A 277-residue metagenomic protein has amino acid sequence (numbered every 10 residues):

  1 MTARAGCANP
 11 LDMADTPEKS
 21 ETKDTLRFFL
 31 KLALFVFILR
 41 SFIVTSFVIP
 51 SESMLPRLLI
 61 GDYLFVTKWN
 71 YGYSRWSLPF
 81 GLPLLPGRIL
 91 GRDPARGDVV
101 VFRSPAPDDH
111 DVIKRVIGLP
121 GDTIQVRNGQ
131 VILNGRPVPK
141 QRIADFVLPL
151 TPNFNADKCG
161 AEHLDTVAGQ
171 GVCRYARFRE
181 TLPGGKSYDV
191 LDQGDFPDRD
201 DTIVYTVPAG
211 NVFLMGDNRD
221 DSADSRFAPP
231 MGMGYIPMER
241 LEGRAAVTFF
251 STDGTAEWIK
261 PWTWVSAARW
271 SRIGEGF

Functional and structural regions predicted by a protein language model:
A3, C7, L11-T22, I38 (+3 more regions): Soluble "head" domains of membrane/secretory-pathway proteins
T22-A33: Alpha-helical transmembrane segments
